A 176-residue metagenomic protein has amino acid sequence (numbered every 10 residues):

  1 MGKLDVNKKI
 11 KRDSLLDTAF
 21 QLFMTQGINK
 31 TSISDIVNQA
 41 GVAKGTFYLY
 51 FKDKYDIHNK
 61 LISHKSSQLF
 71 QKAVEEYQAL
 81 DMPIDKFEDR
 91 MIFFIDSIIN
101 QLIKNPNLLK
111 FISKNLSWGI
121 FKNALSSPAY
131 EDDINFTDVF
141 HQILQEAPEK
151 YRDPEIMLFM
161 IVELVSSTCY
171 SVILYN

Functional and structural regions predicted by a protein language model:
M1-I10: N-terminal intrinsically disordered/low-complexity leader segments
L4, K110, Q145-N176: Hydrophobic/aromatic-rich alpha-helical bundle segments in the mid-to-C-terminal region
D13, D17, I134: Short alpha-helical elements of helix-turn-helix
S14, L22-D56, K60: Helix-turn-helix
H58-K72, I112, D132: Alpha-helical DNA-contacting segments of helix-turn-helix folds
K60, H64, E75-K104, L158-I161: Hydrophobic alpha-helical connector segments
V74, D89, N107, F121-P148 (+1 more regions): Amphipathic alpha-helical packing segments from all-alpha helical-bundle domains
S97-N123, Y170-Y175: Amphipathic alpha-helical segments used for helix-helix packing
